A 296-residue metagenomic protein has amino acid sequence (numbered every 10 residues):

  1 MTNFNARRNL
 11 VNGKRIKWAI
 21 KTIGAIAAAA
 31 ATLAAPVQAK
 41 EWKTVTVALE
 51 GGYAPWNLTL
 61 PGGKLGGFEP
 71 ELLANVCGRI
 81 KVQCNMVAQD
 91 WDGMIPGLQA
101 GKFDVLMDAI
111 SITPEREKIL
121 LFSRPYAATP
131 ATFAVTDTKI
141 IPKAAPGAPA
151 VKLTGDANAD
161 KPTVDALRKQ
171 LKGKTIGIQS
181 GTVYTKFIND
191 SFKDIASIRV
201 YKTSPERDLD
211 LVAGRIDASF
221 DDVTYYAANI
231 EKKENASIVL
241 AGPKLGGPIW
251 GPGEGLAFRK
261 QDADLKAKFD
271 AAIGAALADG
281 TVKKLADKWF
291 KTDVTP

Functional and structural regions predicted by a protein language model:
F4-G24: Bacterial N-terminal signal peptides that target proteins for export
L33-A39: Sec/Tat signal peptide C-region and signal peptidase I cleavage site
K40-I110, K118, D279, T292: Extracytoplasmic small-molecule ligand-binding "clamshell" domains of the periplasmic binding protein/Venus flytrap
G51, A128-T132, V223-T224, I230-D270 (+1 more regions): Periplasmic-binding protein-like
N57-L60, L73-K81, P142-K174, Q179-K202 (+1 more regions): Ligand-binding cleft/hinge of the Venus flytrap
P70-I80, T136-N158, P162, T175 (+1 more regions): Extended ligand-binding regions for polar small-molecule ligands
A74-R79, V87-A88, D92-L106, I119-L121 (+4 more regions): Short helices/loops that flank or line small-molecule/ion binding pockets
G78, Q83-R168, S237-I249: Acidic, polar ligand-binding/catalytic clefts
